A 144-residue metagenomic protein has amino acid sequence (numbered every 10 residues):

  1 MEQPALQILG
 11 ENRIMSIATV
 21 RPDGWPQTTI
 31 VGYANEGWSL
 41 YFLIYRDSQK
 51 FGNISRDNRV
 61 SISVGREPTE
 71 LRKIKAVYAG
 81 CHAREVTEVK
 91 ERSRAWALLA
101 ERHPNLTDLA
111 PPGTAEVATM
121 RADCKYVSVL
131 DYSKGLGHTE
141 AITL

Functional and structural regions predicted by a protein language model:
M1-Q3, S48, E101-L106: Charged, amphipathic alpha-helical segments
M1-S16, E140-A141: Extreme N-terminal tail/first-helix region
A5-L6, F51, W96: Short amphipathic alpha-helical segments and helix-helix/interface helices
L9, N53-I54, L99, A122: A generic structural signal for nonpolar/aromatic side chains embedded in well-ordered alpha-helices
N12, D57, H103: Acidic-histidine catalytic/liganding microenvironments
R13-R46, G52-I54, S61-R66, I74-V77: Short beta-strand segments
R46-D47, N58, K125-Y126: A generic "binding-loop/recognition-motif" signal
L71-L144: Charged, gly/pro-rich active-site loop segments
